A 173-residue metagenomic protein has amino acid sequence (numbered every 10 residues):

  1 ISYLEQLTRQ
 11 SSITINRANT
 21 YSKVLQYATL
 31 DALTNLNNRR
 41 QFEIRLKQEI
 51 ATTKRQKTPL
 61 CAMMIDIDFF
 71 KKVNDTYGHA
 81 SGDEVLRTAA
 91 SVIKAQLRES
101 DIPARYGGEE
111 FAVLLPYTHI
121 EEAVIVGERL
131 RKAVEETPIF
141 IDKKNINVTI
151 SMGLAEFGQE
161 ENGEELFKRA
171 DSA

Functional and structural regions predicted by a protein language model:
S2, I120-V124, E128, A155-A173: Catalytic-core segments of nucleotide cyclases and related cyclic-nucleotide turnover enzymes
L4, F42, L46, L86 (+3 more regions): Heptad-repeat coiled-coil signal-transmission/dimerization helices
E5-S12: Allosteric cytosolic regulatory segments
S22-I44, I65-H79, R87: Conserved nucleotide-binding and Mg2+-coordinating catalytic segments in signaling enzymes
R45-Y77, I93, A104: Active-site-proximal structural segments of metal-dependent nucleotidyl cyclase/transferase enzymes
S81-I102, E110, P116, R129 (+1 more regions): Active-site-proximal alpha-helical element of nucleotidyl cyclase-like catalytic domains and analogous helices
A90-S91, E122-F140, D171: Alpha-helical scaffold within the catalytic cores of cyclic-nucleotide enzymes
I102-R105, I146: A short pre-motif secondary-structure segment
